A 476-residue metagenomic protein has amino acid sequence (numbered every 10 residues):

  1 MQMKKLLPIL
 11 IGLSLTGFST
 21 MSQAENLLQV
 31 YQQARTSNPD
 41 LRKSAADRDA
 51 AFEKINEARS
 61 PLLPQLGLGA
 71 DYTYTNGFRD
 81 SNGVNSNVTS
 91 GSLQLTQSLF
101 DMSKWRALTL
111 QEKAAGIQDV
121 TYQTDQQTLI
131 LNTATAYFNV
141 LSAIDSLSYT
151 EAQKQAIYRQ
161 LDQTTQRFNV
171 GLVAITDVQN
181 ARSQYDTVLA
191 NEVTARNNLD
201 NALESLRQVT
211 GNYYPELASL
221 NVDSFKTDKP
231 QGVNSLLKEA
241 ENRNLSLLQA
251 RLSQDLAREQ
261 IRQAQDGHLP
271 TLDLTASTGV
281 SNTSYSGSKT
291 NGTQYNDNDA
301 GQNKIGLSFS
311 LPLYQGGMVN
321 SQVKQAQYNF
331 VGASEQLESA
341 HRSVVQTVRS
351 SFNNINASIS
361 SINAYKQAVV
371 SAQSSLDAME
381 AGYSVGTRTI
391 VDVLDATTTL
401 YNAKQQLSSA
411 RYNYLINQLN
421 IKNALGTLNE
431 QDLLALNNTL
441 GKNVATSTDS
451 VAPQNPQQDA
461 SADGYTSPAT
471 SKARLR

Functional and structural regions predicted by a protein language model:
M1-A24: Gram-negative bacterial Sec-dependent N-terminal signal peptides
K5, T128-R243, N354, S358 (+4 more regions): Periplasmic alpha-helical coiled-coil/stalk elements that build and connect Gram-negative outer-membrane
L10, S22-D71, Y213-Y214, L220-D255 (+3 more regions): Bacterial Sec-pathway N-terminal export signals of envelope proteins
Q32-D40, D49-P64, S92-L110, V120-Q127 (+8 more regions): A glycine-/polar-enriched beta->alpha junction
K43-A58, D125, L129-Y149, R159 (+5 more regions): Amphipathic alpha-helical coiled-coil segments
Y72-N76, L99, T278-S284, L311-L313 (+1 more regions): Transmembrane beta-strands of outer-membrane beta-barrel pores
N82-V88, Q294-G301: Replace "Gram-negative outer membrane beta-barrel proteins" with "bacterial and organellar outer membrane beta-barrel
Q406-R476: Acidic, low-complexity, intrinsically disordered peripheral segments
